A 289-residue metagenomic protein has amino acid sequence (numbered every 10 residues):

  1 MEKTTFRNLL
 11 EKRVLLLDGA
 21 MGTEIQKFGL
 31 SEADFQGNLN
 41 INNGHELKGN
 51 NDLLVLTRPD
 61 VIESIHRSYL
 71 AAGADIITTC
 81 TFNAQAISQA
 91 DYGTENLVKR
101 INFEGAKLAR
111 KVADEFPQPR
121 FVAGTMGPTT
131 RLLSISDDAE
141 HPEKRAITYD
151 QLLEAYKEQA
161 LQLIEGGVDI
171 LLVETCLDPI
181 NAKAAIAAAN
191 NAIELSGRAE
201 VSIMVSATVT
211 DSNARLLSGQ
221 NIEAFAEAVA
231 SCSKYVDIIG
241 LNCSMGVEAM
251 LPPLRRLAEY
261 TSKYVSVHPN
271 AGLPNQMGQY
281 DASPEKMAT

Functional and structural regions predicted by a protein language model:
M1-T289: Domain-level signal for soluble alpha/beta catalytic cores
